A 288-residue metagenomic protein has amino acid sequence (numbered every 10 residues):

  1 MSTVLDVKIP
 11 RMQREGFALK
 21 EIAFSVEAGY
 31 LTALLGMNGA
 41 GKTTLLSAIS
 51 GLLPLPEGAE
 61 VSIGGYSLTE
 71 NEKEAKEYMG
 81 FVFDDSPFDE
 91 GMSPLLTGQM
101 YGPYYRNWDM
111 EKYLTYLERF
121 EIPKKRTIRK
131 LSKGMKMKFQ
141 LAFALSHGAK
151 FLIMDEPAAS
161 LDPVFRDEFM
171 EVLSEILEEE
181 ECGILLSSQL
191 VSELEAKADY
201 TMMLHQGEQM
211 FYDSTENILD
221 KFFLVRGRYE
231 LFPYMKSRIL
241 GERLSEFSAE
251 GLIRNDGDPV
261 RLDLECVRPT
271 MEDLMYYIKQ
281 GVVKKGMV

Functional and structural regions predicted by a protein language model:
L5, L19-E21, K76: Conserved structural motif at the start of ABC-family nucleotide-binding domains
L35-M37: The feature captures the beta-strand-to-loop junction immediately N-terminal to the Walker
S50: Helix-to-loop junction immediately C-terminal to a conserved catalytic motif
E57-E70, E74-A75: Conserved ABC transporter NBD signature motif
E77, F81-F139: ABC-family P-loop ATPase nucleotide-binding domains
L152-E156: Catalytic Walker B motif of ABC-type/P-loop ATPase nucleotide-binding domains
P163-F165: Helix N-cap at the start of a conserved alpha-helix in ABC-type nucleotide-binding domains
